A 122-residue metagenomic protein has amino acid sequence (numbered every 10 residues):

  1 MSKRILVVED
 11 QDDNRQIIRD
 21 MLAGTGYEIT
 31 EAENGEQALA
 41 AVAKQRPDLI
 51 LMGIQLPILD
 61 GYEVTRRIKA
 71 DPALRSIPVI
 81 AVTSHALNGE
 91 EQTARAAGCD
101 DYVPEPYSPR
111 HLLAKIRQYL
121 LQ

Functional and structural regions predicted by a protein language model:
E9: Conserved acidic carboxylate
D12-T30, Y119: Two-component/phosphorelay signaling modules centered on CheY-like receiver
G26-E33, A41-V42, V103: Short hydrophobic/Thr-rich beta-strand motif most characteristic of the beta2 strand and flanking loop of CheY-like
A32-E33, L56-L59, I68, I77 (+1 more regions): Hydrophobic residue at a beta-alpha junction that N-caps the helix immediately following a catalytic beta-strand/loop
Q45, P57, R75, L87 (+1 more regions): The feature encodes the CheY-like receiver
G53, T83: Active-site residues of response regulator receiver
Y107-I116: C-terminal output helix
